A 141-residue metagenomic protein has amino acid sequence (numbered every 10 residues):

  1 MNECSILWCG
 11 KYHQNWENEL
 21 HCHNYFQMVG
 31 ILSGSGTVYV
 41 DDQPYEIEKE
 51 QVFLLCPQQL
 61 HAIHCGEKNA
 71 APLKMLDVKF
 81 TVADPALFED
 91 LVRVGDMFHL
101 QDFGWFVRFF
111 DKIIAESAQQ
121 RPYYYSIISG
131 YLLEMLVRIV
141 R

Functional and structural regions predicted by a protein language model:
W8-R93, P122-S126: N-terminal regulatory/effector-sensing and dimerization cores that precede helix-turn-helix DNA-binding domains
E89-I139: Amphipathic alpha-helical segments enriched in hydrophobic/aromatic residues interleaved with Lys/Arg
